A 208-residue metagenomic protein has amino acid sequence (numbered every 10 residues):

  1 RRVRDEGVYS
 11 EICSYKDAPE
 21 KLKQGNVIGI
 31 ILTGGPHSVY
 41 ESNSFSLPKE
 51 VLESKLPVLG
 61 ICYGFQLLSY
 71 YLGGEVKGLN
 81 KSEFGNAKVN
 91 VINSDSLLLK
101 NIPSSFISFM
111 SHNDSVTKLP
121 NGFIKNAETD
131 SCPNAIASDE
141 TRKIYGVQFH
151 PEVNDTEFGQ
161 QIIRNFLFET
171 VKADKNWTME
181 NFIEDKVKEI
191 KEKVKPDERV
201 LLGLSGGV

Functional and structural regions predicted by a protein language model:
R1, A18, L47, G64-F65: Residues within well-ordered alpha-helices
R1-L32, S38-V39, L52-S54, Y70-V208: RNA-binding accessory domains that recognize and position tRNA/RNA substrates
P36-S46: Glycine/threonine-rich flexible loop motifs
S44, E50-G64: Short alpha-beta junction capping motif
G60, G64, S69, G206: Gly/Ala-rich beta-loop-alpha elbow adjacent to hydrolase catalytic centers
